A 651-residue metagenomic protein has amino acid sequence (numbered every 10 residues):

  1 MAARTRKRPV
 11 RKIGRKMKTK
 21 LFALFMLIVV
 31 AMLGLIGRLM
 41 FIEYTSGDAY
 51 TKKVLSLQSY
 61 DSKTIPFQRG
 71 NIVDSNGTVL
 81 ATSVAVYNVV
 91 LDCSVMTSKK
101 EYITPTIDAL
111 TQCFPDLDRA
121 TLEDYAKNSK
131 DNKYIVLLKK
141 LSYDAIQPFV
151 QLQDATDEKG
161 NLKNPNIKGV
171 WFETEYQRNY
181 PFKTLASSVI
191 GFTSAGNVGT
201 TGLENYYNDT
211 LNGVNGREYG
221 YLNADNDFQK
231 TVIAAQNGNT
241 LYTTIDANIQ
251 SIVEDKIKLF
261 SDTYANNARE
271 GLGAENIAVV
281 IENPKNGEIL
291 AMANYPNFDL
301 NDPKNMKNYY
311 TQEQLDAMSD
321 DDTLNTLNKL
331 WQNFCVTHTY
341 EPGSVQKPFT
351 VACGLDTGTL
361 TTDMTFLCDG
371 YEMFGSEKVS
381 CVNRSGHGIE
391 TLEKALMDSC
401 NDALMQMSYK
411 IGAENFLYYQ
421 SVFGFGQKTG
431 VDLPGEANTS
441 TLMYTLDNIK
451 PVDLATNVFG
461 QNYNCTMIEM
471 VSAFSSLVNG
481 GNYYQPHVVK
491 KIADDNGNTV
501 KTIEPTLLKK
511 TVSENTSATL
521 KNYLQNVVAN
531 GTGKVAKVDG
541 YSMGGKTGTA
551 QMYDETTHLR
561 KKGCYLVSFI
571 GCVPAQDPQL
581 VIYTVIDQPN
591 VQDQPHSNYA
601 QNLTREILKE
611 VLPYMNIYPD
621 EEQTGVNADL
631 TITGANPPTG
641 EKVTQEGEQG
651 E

Functional and structural regions predicted by a protein language model:
M1-Q312, E414-S421, A536-V538, T556-H558 (+3 more regions): Periplasmic/cell-envelope proteins involved in peptidoglycan metabolism and beta-lactam response
V79-T82, Y87, R119, N226-A234 (+7 more regions): Beta-lactam-recognizing serine transpeptidase/beta-lactamase-like catalytic domain environment
